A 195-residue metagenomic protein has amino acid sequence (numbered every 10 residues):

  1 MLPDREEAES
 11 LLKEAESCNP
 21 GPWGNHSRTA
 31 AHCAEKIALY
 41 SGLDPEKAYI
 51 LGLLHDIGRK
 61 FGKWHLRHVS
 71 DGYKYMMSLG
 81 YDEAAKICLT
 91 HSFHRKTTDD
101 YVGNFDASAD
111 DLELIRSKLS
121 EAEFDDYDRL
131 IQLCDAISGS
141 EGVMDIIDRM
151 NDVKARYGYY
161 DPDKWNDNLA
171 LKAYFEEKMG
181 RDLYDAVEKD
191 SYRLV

Functional and structural regions predicted by a protein language model:
M1-E6, H32-C33, I37, R181-V195: Active-site hotspot residues in diverse enzymes, especially metal/ion-binding acidic/histidine motifs
R5-P20: Generic N-terminal amphipathic, Lys/Arg-enriched alpha-helix
K13-E16, L39-V153: Divalent metal-dependent catalytic cores for phosphoryl transfer on phosphate-bearing substrates
W23, S27, W165-N168: Hydrophobic packing residues in well-ordered alpha-helices of helical domains and bundles
D100, R156, D163: Active-site helical microenvironments for divalent-metal-assisted chemistry
Y159-V195: Charged phosphate-binding loop/patch that engages nucleotide di/tri-phosphates or the phosphate backbone of nucleic
